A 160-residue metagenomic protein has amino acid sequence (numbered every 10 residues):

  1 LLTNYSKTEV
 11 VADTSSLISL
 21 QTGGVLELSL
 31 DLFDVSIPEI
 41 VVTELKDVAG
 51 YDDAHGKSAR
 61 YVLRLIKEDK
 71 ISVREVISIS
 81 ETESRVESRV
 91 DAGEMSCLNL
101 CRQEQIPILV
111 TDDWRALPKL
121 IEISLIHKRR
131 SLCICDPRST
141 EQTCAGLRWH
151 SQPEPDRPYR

Functional and structural regions predicted by a protein language model:
L2-P107, W114-R160: Active-site-proximal, substrate-binding regions of enzyme catalytic domains and RNA-binding/basic surfaces
